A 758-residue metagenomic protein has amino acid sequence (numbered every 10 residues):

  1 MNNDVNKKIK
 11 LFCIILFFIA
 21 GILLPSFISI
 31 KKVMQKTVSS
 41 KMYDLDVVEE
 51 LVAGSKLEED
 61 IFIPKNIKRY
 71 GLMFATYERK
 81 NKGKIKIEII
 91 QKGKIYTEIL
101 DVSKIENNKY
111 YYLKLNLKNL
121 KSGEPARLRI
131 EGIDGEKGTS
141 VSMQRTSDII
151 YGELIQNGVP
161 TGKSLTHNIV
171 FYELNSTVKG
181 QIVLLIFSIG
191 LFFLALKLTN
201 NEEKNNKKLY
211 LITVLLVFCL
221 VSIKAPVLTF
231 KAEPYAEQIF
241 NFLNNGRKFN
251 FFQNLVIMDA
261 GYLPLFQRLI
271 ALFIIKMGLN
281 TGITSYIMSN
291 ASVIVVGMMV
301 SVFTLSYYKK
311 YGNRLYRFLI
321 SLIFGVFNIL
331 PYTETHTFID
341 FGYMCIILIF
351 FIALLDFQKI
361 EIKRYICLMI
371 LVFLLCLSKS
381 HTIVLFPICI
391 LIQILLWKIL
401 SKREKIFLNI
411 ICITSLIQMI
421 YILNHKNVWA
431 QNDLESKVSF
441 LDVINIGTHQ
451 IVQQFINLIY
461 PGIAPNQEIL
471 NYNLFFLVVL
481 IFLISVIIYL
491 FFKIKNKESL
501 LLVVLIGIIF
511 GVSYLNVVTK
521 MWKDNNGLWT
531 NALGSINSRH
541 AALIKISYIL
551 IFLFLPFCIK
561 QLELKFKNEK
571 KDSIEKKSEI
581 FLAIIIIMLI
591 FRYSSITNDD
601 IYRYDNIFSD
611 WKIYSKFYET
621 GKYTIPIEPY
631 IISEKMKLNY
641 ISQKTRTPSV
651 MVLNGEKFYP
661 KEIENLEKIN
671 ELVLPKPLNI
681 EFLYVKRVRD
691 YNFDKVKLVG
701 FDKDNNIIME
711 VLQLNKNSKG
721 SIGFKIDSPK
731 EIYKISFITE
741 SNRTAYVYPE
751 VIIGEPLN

Functional and structural regions predicted by a protein language model:
M1-K8, L194-N205, L355-C367, I394-K405 (+2 more regions): Membrane-interface junctions at the ends of membrane-embedded or membrane-associated helices
M1-L23, S176-V221, E575-K577: Start-transfer (signal-anchor) and selected internal transmembrane alpha helices of multi-pass inner/ER membrane
K7-L11, F17-Q91, V102-P125, E131-L185 (+2 more regions): Beta-sheet-rich sandwich/jelly-roll-like modules and their strand-loop junctions
K68-R69, L117-G132, N679-E681, D727-E740: Noncatalytic modules at the cell exterior or secretory-pathway interfaces, chiefly beta-strand-rich lectin/adhesion
N175-S188, S292-V296, V302-Q358, L377-S378 (+1 more regions): Membrane-interface micro-motifs in multi-pass membrane enzymes
G180-L184, N205-P331, I360-K363, P387 (+7 more regions): Intrinsically disordered, polar/acidic, low-complexity terminal segments
F192, L196, A271, I275 (+6 more regions): Hydrophobic transmembrane alpha-helices
F351, R364-L391: Membrane-interface alpha helices of multi-pass inner-membrane proteins
